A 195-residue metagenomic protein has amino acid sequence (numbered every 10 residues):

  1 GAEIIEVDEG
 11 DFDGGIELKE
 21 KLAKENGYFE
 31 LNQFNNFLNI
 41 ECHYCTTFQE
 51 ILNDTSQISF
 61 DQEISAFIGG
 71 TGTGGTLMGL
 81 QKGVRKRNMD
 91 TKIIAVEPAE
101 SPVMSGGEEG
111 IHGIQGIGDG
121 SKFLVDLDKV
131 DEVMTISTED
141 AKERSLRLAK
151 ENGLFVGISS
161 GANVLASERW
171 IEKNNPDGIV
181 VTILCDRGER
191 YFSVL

Functional and structural regions predicted by a protein language model:
G1-L18, L22: A glycine-rich helix N-cap at a beta->alpha junction
I5, N26, R85-I158, K173 (+1 more regions): Active-site/ligand-binding loops adjacent to catalytic centers
Y28-F29, S65, D131, G178: Conserved acidic residues
F29-T71, L80-G83, E139-L154: Active-site/ligand-binding-proximal alpha/beta "capping" segment
N35-F37, G72-G75, E97-P102, E108 (+3 more regions): Glycine-rich beta-alpha junction loops
G70-Q81, S159-S167, Y191: Short glycine/serine/threonine-rich phosphate/pyrophosphate-binding segments that cradle anionic phosphate groups
E168-L195: Phosphate-binding loop/pocket of nucleotide- and phosphate-handling active sites
